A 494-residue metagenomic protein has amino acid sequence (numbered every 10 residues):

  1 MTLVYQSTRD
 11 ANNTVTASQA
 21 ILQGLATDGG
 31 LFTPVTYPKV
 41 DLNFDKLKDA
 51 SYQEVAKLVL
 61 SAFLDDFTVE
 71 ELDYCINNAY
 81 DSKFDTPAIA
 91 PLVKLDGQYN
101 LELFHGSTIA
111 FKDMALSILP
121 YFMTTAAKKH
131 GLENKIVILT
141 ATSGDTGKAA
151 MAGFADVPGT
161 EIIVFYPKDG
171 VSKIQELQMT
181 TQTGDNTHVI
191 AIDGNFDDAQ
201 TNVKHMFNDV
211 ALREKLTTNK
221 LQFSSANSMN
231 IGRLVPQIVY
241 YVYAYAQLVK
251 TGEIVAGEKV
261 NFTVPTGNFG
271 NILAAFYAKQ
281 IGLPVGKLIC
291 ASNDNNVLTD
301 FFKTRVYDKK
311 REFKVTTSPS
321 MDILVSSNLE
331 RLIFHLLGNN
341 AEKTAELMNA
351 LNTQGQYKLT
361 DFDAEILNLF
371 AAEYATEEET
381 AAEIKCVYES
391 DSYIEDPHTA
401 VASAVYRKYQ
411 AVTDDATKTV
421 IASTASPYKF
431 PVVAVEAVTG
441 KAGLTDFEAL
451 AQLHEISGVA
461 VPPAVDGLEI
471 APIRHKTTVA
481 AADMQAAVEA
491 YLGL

Functional and structural regions predicted by a protein language model:
M1-L494: PLP-dependent amino-acid enzyme catalytic core
